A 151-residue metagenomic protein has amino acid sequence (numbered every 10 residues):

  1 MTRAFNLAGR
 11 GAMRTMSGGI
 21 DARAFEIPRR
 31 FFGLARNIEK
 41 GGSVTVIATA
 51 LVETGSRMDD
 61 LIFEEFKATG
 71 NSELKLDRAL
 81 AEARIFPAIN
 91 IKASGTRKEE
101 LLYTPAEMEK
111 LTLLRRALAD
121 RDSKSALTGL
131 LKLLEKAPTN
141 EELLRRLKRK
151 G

Functional and structural regions predicted by a protein language model:
M1-G151: P-loop NTPase catalytic core
